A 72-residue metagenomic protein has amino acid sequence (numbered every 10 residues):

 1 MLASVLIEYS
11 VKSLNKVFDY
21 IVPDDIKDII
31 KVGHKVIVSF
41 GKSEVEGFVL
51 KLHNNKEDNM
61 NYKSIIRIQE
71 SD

Functional and structural regions predicted by a protein language model:
M1-D72: Terminal, basic amphipathic appendages of nucleotide-handling enzymes
